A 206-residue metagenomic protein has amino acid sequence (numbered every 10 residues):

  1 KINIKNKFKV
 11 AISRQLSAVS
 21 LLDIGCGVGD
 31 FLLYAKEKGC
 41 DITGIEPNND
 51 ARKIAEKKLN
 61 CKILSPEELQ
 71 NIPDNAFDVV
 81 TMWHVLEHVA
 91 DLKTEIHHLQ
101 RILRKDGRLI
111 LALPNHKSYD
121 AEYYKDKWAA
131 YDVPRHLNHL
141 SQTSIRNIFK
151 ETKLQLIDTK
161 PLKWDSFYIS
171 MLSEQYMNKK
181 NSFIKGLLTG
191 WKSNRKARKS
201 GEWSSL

Functional and structural regions predicted by a protein language model:
K1-I4, I12, S118, I184-L187 (+2 more regions): Short helical patches
N3-K127, L137-E151, L162-W164, S205-L206: Conserved SAM-binding loop
I42, L156-I157: Hydrophobic anchor at the start of a short beta-strand that flanks the dinucleotide cofactor-binding loop
L59, V133, Q155: Residue-level signal for beta-strand positions within conserved beta-sheet cores that form or flank
Y124-V133, S173-K179: Short glycine/proline- and charge-enriched loop/turn segments that cap or connect secondary-structure elements
D158-L206: A C-terminal cap/extension of S-adenosyl-L-methionine-dependent methyltransferases that defines the acceptor-substrate
